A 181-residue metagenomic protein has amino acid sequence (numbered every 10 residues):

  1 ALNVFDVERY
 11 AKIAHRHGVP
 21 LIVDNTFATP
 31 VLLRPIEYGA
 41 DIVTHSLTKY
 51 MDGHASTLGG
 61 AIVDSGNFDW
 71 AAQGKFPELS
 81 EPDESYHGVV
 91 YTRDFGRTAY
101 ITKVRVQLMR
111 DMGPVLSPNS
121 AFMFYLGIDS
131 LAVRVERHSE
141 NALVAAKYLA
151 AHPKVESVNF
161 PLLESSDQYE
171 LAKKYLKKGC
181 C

Functional and structural regions predicted by a protein language model:
A1-A150, N159, E170: Conserved PLP-enzyme active-site core in the AAT-like
L143, N159-C181: Conserved glycine-rich beta-strand-loop-beta hairpin in the small C-terminal domain of fold type I
